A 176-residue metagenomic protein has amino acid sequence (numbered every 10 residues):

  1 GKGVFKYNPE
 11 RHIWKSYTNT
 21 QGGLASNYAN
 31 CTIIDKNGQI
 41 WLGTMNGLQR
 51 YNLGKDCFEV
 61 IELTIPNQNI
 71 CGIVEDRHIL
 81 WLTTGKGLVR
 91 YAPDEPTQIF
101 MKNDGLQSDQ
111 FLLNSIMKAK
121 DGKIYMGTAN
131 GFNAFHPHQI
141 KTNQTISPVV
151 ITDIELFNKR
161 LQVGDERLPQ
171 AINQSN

Functional and structural regions predicted by a protein language model:
K2-F5, S26-N30, I34-G38, N46-Q49: Beta-propeller domains
N8-H12, L53-D56: Kelch-like beta-propeller repeat domains
K15, Q21-N30, N46, C57 (+2 more regions): Residue-level "micro-hotspots" composed of small/polar
